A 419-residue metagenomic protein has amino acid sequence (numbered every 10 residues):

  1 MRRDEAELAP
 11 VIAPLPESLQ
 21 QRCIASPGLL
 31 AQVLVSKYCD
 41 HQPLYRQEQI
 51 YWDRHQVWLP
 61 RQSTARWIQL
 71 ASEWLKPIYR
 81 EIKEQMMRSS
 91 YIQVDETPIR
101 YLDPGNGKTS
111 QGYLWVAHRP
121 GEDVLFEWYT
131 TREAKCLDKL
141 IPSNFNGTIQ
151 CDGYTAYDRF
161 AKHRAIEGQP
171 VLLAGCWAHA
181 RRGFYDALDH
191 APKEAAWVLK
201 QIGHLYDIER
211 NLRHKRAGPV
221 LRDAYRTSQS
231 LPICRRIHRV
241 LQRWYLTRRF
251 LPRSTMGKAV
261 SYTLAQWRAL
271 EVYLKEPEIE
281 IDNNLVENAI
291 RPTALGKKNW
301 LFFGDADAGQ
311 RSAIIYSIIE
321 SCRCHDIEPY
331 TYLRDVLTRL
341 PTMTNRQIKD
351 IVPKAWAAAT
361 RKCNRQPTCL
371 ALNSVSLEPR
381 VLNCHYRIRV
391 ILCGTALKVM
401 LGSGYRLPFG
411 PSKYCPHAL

Functional and structural regions predicted by a protein language model:
R2-C384: Catalytic center-proximal scaffold of phosphoryl-transfer enzymes
S374-S376, S403, S412: Serine residues within intrinsically disordered or low-complexity segments
I388, L401-Y405: Low-complexity, intrinsically disordered Ser/Thr/Pro- and acidic-rich segments
V390-I391, K413: Short linear segments in intrinsically disordered or otherwise low-structure-confidence regions
Y414-A418: Short, intrinsically disordered C-terminal tails of secreted or membrane-associated proteins
